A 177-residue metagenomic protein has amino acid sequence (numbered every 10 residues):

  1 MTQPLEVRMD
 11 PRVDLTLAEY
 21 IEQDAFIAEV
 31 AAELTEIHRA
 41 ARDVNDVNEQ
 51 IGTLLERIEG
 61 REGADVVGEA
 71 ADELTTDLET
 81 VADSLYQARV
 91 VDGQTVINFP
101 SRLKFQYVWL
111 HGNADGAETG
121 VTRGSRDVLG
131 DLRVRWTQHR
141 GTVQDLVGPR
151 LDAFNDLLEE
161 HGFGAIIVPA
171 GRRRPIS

Functional and structural regions predicted by a protein language model:
T2-E36: Low-complexity, Pro/Ser/Thr- and charge-rich linker/hinge segments at domain boundaries
L5, M9, E36-S177: Mature extracytoplasmic or organellar-lumen-exposed domains after removal of signal/transit peptides
